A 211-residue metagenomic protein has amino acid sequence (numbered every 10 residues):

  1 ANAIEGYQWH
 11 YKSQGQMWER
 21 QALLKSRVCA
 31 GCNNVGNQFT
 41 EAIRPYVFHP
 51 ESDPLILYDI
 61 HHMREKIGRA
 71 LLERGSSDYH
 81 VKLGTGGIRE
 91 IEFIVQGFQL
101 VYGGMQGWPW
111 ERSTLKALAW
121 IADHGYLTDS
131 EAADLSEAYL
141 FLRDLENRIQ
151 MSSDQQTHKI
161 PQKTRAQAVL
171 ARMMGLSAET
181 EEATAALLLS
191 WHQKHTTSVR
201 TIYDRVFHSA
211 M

Functional and structural regions predicted by a protein language model:
A1-M211: A nucleotide- and high-energy phosphate-metabolite-utilizing enzyme signature
